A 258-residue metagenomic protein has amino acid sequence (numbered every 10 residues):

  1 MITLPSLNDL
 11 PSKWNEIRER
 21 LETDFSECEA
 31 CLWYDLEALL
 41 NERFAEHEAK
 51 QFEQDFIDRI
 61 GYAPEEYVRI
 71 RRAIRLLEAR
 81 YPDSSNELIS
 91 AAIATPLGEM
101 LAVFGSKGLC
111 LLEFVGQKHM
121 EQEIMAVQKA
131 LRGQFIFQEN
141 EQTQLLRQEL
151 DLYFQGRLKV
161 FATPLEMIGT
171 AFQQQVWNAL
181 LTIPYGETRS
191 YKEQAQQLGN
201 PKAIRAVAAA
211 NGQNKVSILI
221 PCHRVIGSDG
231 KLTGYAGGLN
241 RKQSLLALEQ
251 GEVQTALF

Functional and structural regions predicted by a protein language model:
M1-K202, L248-F258: Basic nucleic-acid-binding alpha-helical/helix-turn surface characteristic of O6-alkylguanine DNA
K202-S244: Short glycine/serine-rich loop segments
